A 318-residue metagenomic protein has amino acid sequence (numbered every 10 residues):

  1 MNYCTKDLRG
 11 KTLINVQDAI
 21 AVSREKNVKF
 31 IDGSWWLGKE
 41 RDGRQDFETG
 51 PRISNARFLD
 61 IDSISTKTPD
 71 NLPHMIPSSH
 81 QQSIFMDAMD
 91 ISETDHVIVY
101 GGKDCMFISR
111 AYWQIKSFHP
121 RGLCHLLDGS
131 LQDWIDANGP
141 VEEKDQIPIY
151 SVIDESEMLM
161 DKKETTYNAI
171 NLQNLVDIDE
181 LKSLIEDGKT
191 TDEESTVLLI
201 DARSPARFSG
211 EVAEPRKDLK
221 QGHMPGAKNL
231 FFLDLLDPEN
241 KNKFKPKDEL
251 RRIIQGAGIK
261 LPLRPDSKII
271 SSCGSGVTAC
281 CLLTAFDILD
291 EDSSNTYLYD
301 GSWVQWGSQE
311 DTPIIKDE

Functional and structural regions predicted by a protein language model:
N2-E318: Cytosolic catalytic domains that perform sulfur/thiol-centered chemistry
